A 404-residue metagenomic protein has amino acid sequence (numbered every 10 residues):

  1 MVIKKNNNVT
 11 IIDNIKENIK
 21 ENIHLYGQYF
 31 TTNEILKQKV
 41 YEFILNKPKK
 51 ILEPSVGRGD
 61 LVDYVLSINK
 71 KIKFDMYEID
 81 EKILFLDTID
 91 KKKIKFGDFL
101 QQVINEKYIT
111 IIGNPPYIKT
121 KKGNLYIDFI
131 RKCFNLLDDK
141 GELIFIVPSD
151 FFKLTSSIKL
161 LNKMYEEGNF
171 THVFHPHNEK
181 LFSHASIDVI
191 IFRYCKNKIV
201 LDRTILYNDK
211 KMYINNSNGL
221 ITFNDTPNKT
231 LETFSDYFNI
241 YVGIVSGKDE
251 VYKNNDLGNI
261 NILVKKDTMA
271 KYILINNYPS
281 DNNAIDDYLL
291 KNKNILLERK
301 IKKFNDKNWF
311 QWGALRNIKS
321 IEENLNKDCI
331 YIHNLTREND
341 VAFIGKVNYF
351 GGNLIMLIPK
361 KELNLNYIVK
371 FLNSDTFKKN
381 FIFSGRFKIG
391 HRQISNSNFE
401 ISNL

Functional and structural regions predicted by a protein language model:
V2-K4, K16-K20, H24-E42, K49-K73 (+1 more regions): Signature of N6-adenine DNA methyltransferases within the class I
N22-H24, Y349-G352, Q393-I394: Short glycine-enriched loop/turn motifs at secondary-structure junctions
E106, D138-D139, I187, G258 (+2 more regions): Short, well-ordered loop/turn elements at secondary-structure boundaries
I112, Y331-I332: Structural motif
I190-Y331, R337-E338, K346, K360-F371 (+1 more regions): C-terminal substrate-recognition regions of SAM-dependent nucleic acid methyltransferases
L289, N353-L354: Glycine- and aromatic-enriched periplasmic loops at the membrane-periplasm interface of multi-pass inner-membrane
V341-N353: Substrate-recognition/cap regions that form aromatic- and gly/pro-loop-enriched pockets for small-molecule ligands
L357: C-terminal substrate/ligand-recognition segments
